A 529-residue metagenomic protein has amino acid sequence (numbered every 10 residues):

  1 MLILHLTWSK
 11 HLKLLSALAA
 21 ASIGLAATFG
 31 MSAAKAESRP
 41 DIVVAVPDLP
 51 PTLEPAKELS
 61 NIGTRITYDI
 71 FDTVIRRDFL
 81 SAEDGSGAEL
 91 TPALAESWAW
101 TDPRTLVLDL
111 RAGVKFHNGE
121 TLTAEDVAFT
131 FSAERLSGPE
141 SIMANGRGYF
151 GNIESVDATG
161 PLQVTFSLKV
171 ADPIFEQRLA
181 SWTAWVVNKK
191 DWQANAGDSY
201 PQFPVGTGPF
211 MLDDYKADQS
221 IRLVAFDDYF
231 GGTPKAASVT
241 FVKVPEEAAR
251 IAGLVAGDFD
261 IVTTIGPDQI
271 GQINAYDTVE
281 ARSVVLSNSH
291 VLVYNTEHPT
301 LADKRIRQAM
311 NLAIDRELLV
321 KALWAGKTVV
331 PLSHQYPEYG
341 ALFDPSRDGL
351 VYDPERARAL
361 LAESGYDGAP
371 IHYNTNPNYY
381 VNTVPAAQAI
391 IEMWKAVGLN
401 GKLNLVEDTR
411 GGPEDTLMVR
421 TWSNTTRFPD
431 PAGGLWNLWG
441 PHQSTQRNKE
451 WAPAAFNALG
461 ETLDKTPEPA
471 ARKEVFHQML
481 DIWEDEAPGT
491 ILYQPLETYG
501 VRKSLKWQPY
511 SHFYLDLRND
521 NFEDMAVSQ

Functional and structural regions predicted by a protein language model:
E37, A99, D109, A144-D191: Surface-exposed binding/hinge segments that line and control ligand-binding clefts or catalytic entry sites
A45-D102, S132, F203-T207: N-terminal lobe/hinge region of extracytoplasmic solute-binding protein
N61, I66, K216, A313-A341 (+2 more regions): Detector for C-terminal structural segments
I62, E96-E140, T165, G253 (+1 more regions): Aromatic- and charge-enriched surface segment that lines or borders ligand/interaction sites
R77-D78, V224-D227, L286-A309, A313 (+2 more regions): A bilobed periplasmic-binding-protein/Venus flytrap-type ligand-binding module shared by bacterial periplasmic
D78-G85, Q177-P234, S238, A248 (+2 more regions): Gly/Pro-rich hinge or "lid" segments in bacterial periplasmic/extracellular proteins
D198, F226-Q272, N400: Ligand-site clamp/hinge motif
F210, V329-E363, P377-V384: Structural transition elements
